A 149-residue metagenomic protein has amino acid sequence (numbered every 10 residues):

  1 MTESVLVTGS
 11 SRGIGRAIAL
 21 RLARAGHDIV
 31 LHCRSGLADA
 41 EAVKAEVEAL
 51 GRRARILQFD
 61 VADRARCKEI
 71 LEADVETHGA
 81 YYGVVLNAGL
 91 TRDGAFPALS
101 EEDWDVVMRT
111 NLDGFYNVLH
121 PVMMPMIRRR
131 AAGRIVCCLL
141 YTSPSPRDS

Functional and structural regions predicted by a protein language model:
E3-S4, R52-R53, A80-Y82, M126-L140: Active-site loop of short-chain dehydrogenase/reductase
S11-R12: Conserved glycine-rich cofactor-binding loop
H27-E41: Conserved glycine-rich Rossmann-like NAD(P)H-binding loop of the short-chain dehydrogenase/reductase
L37, Q58-E69, E101: The beta1-alpha1 cofactor-binding region of Rossmann-like NAD(H)/NADP(H)-dependent oxidoreductases
A95-F96, S100-M108: Substrate-binding pocket helix/loop in short-chain dehydrogenase/reductase
L119-H120: A short, exposed helix-loop element centered on a Lys and neighboring polar residues
Y141-S149: Single conserved hydrophobic/aromatic residue that forms the stacking wall/gate of nucleotide- or nucleobase-binding
